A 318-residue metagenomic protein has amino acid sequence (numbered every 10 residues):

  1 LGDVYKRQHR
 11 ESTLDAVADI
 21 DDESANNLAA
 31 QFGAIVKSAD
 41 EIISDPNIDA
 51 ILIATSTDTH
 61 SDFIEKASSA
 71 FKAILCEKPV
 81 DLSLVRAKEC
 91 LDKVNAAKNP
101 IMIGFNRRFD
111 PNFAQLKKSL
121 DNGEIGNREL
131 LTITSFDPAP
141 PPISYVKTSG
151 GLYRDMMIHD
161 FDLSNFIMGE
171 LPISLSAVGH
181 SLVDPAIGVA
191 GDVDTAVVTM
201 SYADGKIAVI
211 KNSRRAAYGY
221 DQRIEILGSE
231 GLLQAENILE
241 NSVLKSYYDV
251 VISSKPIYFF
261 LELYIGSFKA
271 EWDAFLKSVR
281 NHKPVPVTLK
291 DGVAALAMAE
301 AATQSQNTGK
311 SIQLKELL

Functional and structural regions predicted by a protein language model:
L1-Y5: Short, small-residue-biased leader/transition segments that mark boundaries at the very start of proteins
H9-L28: NAD(P)-binding Rossmann-fold cofactor-contacting core
A34-K93: Beta-loop-alpha module in the N-terminal Rossmann-like domain of NAD(P)-dependent dehydrogenases, especially those
S38, C76, I101-I103, T132 (+2 more regions): Hydrophobic residues in well-ordered beta-strands that form the structural core
A50-I53, A203, A274-L318: C-terminal helix-rich "cap/oligomerization" subdomain common to oxidoreductases
D58, D81-P142: A contiguous active-site-proximal alpha/beta segment in oxidoreductase catalytic domains
I143-I207, S213-Y218, K290: Rossmann-like dinucleotide-binding domain that binds NAD(P)(H)
A186-D192, A203-A270, T288: NAD(P)-dinucleotide binding in Rossmann-like oxidoreductases
